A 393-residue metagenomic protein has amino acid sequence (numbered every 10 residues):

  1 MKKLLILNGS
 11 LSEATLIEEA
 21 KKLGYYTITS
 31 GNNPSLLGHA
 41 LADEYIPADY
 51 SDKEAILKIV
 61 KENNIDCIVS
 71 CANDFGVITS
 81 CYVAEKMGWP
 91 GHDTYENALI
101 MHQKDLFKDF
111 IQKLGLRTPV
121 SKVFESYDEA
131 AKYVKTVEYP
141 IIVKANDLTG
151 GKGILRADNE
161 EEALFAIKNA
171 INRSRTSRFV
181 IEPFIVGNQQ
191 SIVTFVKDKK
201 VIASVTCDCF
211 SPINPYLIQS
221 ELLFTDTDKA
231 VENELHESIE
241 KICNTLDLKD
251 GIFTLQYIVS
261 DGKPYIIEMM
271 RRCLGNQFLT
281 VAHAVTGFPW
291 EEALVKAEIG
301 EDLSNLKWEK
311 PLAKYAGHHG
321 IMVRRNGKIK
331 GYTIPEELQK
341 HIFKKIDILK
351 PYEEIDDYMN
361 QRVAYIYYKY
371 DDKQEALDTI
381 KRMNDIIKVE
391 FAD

Functional and structural regions predicted by a protein language model:
M1-E96, D128, V323, P351-Q361 (+1 more regions): ATP-binding N-terminal substructure of ATP-dependent carboxylate-amine bond-forming enzymes
I59-I65, K135-V137, S174: Glycine-rich phosphate-binding loop signature in dinucleotide/nucleotide-binding domains
E85-G153: A conserved helix-loop-beta module that forms one wall/lid of the active-site cleft in ATP-utilizing catalytic domains
R156-D261: Internal nucleotide-binding/catalytic subdomain
P183, T227, H283, V363-D371: Short, well-ordered beta-strand elements within core beta-sheets of diverse protein domains
I202, Y265-E268: Protein kinase-like catalytic core scaffold
E234-L255, S260-D261, M270-N326: Active-site "cap" helix and flanking loop/linker of ATP-utilizing ligase/carboxylase catalytic domains
V295-D393: Peripheral (often C-terminal) accessory segments that flank ATP-dependent C-N-forming ligase machineries
